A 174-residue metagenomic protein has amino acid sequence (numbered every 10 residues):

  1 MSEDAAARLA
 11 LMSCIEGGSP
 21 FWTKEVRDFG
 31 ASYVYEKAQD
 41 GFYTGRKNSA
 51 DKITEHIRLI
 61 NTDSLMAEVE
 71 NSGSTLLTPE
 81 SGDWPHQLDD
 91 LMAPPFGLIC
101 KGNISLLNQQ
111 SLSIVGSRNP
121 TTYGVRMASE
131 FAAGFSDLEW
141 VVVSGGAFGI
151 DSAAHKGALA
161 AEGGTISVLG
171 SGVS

Functional and structural regions predicted by a protein language model:
M1-D137: Short, positively charged patches
A132, E139-S174: Phosphate/pyrophosphate-binding betaalpha-module
